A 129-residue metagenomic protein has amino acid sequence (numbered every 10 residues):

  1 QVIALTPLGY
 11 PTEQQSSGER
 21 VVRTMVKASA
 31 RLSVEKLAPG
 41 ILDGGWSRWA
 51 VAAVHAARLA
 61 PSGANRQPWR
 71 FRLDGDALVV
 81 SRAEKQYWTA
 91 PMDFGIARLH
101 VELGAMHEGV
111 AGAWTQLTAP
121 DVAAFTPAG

Functional and structural regions predicted by a protein language model:
Q1-G129: Acidic, surface-exposed loops and disordered segments
